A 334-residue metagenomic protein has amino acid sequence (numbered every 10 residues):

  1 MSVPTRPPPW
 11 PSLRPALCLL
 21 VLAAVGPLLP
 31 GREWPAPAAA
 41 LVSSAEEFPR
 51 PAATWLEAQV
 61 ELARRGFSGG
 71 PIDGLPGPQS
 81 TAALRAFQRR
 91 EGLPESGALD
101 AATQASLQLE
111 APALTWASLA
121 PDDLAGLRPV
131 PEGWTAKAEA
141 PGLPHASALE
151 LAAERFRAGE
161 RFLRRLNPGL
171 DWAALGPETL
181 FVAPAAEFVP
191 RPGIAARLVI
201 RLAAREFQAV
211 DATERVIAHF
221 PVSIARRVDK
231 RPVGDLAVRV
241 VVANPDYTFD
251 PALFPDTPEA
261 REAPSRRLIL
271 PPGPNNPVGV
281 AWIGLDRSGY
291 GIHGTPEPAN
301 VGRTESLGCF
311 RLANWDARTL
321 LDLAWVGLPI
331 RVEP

Functional and structural regions predicted by a protein language model:
T5-L17: Bacterial N-terminal signal peptides that target proteins for export
A16-P27: Bacterial N-terminal signal peptides
R50-A82, A86, P121-R157: Primarily a LysM-type cell-wall glycan-binding module
A53-L56, V60, P78-R89, A101 (+6 more regions): Solvent-exposed, polar/charged alpha-helical surfaces in well-ordered, non-transmembrane soluble domains, broadly
E57, Q79, A102, P112-L114 (+10 more regions): Extracytoplasmic
P78-A82, A86-L124, R164-R197: Extracellular LysM carbohydrate-binding repeats and other cell-envelope/extracellular binding modules
G159, D171, G176-L180, P184-P245: Cell wall/extracellular polymer interaction/catalysis modules
E259-P334: Exported/periplasmic cell-wall-interacting domains
